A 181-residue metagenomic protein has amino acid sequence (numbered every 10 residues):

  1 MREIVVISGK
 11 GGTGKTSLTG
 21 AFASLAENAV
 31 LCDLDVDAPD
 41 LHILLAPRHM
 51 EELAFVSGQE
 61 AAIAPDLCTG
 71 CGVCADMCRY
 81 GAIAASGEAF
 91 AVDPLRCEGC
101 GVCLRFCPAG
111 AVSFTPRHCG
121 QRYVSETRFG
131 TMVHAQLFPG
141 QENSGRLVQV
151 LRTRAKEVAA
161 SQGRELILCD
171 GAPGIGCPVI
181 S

Functional and structural regions predicted by a protein language model:
M1, S17, V36, T69 (+3 more regions): Conserved active-site and cofactor/substrate-binding residues in soluble primary-metabolism enzymes
M1-A26: Walker A (P-loop) phosphate-binding motif
E3-V5, N28-V30, E165-L168: Residue-level preference for the first positions of well-ordered beta-strands
N28-H42, T115-R122: Short beta-strand-centered segment that lines the nucleotide-binding/catalytic pocket of NTP-utilizing
L34-V36, P108-A111, H134-P178: Switch II (G3) loop of P-loop NTPases
P39-S57, V124-E126: P-loop NTPase switch/communication element
A62-G81, A91-A111: Cysteine-centered iron-sulfur cluster-binding motifs in ferredoxin-type domains/subunits of redox enzymes
A85, F114-T115: Short beta-strand "wing" residues that participate in macromolecule-binding interfaces
